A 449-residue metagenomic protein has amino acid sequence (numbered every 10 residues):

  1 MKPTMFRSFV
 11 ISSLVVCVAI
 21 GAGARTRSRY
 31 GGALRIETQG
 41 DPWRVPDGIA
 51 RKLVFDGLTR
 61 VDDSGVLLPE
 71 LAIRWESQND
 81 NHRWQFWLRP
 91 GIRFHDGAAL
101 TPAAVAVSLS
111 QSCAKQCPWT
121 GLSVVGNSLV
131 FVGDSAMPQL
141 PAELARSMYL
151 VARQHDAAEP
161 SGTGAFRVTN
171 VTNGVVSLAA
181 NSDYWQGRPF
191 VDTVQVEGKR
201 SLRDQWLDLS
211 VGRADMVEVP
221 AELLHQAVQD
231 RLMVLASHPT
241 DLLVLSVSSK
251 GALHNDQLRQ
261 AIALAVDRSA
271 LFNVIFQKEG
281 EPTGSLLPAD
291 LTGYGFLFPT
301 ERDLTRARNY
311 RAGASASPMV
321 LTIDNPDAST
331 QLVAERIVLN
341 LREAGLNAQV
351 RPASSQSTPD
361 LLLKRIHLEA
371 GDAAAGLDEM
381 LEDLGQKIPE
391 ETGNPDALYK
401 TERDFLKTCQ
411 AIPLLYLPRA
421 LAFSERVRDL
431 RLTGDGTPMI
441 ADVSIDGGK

Functional and structural regions predicted by a protein language model:
I36-N79, S161: N-terminal lobe/hinge region of extracytoplasmic solute-binding protein
R74-A114, V130: Aromatic- and charge-enriched surface segment that lines or borders ligand/interaction sites
W87, A114-H155, A165, T169-N170: Surface-exposed binding/hinge segments that line and control ligand-binding clefts or catalytic entry sites
A179-S182, L232-A261, A265, V274 (+1 more regions): A bilobed periplasmic-binding-protein/Venus flytrap-type ligand-binding module shared by bacterial periplasmic
D183-A227: Ligand-site clamp/hinge motif
H254-L339, E343, K400, G447: Append "and occasionally in soluble cytosolic enzymes with long acidic Gly/Pro-rich linkers
A353-G393: Acidic-aromatic pocket-rim loops
F423-K449: Long beta-strand-rich cores associated with HINT superfamily self-processing modules
